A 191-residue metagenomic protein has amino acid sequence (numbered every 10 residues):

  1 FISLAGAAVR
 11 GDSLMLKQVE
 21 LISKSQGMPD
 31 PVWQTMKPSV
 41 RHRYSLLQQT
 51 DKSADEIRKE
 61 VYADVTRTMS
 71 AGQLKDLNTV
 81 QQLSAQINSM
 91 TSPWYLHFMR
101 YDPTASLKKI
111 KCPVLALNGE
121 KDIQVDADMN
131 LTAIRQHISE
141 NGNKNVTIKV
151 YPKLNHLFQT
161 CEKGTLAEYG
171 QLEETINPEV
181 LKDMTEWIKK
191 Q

Functional and structural regions predicted by a protein language model:
I2-A5, P152: Alpha/beta-hydrolase-fold catalytic nucleophile elbow
L4-S106: Accessory cap/linker subdomain of secreted extracellular hydrolases
L16-L21, L131, G164-A167: Short secondary-structure boundary/capping segments
A105-K108, T132-Q136, P178, K182 (+1 more regions): Solvent-exposed, polar/charged alpha-helical surfaces in well-ordered, non-transmembrane soluble domains, broadly
K108-I110, E140-N143: Short, conserved loop/helix-junction motifs that constitute active-site signature segments in enzyme catalytic cores
I110, A116-N118, D122: Short beta-strand/loop motif that positions the catalytic acidic residue of the alpha/beta-hydrolase fold
I123-T132: Conserved alpha/beta-hydrolase "acid-adjacent" motif
N141, T147, P152-F158, E162-Q191: Catalytic active-site module of serine/aspartate enzymes centered on a nucleophile-bearing elbow/loop
